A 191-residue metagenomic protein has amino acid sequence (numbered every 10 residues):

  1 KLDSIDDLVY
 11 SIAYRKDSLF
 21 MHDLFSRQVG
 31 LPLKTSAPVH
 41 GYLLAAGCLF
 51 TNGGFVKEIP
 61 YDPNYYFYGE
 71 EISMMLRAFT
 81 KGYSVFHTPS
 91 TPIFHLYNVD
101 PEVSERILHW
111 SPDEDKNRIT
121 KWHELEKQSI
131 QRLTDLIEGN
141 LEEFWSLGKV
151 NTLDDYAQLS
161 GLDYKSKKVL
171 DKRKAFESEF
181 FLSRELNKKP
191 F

Functional and structural regions predicted by a protein language model:
K1, P190-F191: Accessible peptide chain termini
K1-K165, D171, S178-F181: Catalytic cores of eukaryotic secretory-pathway lumenal/extracellular enzymes that build and remodel glycoconjugates
E177-S178, R184, K188-P190: Aromatic-residue-lined binding/catalytic grooves and analogous aromatic/hydrophobic interfacial grooves in multimeric
